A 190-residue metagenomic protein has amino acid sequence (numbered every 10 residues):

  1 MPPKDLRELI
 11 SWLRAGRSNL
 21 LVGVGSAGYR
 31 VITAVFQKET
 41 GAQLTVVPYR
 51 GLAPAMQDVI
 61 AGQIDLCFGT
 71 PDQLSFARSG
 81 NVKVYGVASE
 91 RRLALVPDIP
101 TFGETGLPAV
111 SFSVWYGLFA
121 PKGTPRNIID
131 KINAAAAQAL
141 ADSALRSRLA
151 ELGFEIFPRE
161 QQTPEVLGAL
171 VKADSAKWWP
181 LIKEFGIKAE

Functional and structural regions predicted by a protein language model:
M1-P54, F102, W115-R148: Hinge/capping helix and adjacent helix->loop/strand transition within the periplasmic-binding protein
D5, Q63, N81, G106 (+3 more regions): Conserved functional loop/turn residues at catalytic and ligand-binding sites
G16-L20, A42, I60-F68, N81-V84 (+2 more regions): Alpha-to-beta junction loops
R30, A34-E39, L66-I99: A ligand-binding cleft/hinge motif common to bilobed small-molecule-binding domains
Q43-T45, K83, E155, K188: Conserved beta-strand segments of alpha/beta enzyme cores
V47-Q57, T70-D72, E165: Short helix-initiation/N-cap motifs at beta->coil->alpha
R78, R126-E190: An extracytoplasmic/periplasmic, membrane-proximal ligand-sensing/linker region
G86-K122, R159-E160: Periplasmic-binding protein-like
